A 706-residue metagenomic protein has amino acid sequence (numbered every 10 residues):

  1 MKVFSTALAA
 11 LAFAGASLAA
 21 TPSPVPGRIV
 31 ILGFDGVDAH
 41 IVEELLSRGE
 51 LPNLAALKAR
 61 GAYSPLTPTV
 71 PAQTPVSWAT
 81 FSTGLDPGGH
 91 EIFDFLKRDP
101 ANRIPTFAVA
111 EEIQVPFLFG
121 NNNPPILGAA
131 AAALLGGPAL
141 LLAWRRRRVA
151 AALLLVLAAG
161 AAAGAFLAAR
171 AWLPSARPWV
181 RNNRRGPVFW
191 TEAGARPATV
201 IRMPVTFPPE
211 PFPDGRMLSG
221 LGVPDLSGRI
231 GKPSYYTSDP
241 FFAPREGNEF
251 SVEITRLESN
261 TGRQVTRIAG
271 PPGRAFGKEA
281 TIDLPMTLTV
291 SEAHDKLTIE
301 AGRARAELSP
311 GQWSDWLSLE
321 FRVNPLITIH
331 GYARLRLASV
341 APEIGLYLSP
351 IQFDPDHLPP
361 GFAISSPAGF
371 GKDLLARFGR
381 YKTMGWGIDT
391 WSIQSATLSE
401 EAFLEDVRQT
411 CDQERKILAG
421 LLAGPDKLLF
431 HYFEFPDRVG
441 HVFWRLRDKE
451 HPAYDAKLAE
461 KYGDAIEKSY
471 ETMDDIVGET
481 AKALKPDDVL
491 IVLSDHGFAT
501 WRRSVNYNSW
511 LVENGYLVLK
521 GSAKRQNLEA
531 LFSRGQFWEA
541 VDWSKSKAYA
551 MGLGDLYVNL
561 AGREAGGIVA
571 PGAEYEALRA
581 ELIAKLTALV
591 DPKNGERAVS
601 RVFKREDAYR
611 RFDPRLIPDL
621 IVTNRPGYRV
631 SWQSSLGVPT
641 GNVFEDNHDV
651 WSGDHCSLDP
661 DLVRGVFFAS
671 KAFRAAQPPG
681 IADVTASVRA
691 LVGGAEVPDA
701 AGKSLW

Functional and structural regions predicted by a protein language model:
S5-A16: Bacterial N-terminal signal peptides
P22-P24, H40-V42, L404-L429, V439 (+3 more regions): A long, amphipathic alpha-helix that forms part of the scaffold/cap immediately adjacent to metal-dependent active
V25-G27, F34, G49, A59-T67 (+6 more regions): Secreted, luminal/periplasmic, and some membrane-associated catalytic domains that remodel anionic oxygen-ester
L32-A39: Acidic/histidine-rich, surface-exposed loop or edge segments in extracytoplasmic proteins
N53, T80, E581-A588, D646-N647 (+2 more regions): Generic recognition of well-ordered alpha-helical segments
A193, H431, L556, V622 (+2 more regions): A short aromatic-rich beta-strand->coil structural motif
G369-Y381, F433-L446: Short, solvent-exposed beta-strand-terminating loops
G627-A676: Low-complexity, glycine/alanine/valine/leucine- and proline-rich hydrophobic stretches
